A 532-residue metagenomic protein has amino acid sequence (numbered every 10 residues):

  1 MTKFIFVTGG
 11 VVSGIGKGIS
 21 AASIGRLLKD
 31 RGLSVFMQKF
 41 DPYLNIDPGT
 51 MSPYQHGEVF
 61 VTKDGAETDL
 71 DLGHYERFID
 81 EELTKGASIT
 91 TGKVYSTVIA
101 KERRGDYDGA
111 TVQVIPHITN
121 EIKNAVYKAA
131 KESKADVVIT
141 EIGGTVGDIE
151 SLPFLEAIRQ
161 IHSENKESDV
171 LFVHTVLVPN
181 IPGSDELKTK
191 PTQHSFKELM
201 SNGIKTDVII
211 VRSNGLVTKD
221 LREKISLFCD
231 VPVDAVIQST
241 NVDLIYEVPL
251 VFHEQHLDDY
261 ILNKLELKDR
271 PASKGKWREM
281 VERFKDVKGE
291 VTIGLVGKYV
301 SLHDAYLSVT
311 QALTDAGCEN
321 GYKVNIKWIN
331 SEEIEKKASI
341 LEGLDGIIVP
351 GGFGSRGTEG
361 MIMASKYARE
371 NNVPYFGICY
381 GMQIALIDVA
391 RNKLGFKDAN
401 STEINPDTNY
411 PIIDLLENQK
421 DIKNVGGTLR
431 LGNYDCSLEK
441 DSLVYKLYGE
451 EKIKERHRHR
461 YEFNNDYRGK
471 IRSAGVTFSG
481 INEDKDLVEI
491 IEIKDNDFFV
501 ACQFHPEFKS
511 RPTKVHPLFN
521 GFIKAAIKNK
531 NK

Functional and structural regions predicted by a protein language model:
M1-Y322, E332-G346, G354, M361-Y367 (+2 more regions): Flexible phosphate-sensing "switch/lid" loops adjacent to ATP/NTP-binding sites across phosphate-transfer
I15-G18, A22-R26, D30, I340 (+4 more regions): Cysteine-nucleophile active-site neighborhood
T50-P53, E223-K224, A390-K393, K494-N496: Short low-complexity, flexible loop/linker segments enriched in glycine and/or proline with clustered acidic
H56-K63, V242-Y246, V349, E370-F376 (+3 more regions): Short beta-alpha connecting loops at secondary-structure transitions that line or flank enzyme active sites
D234-T240, K327, I481-D484: Beta-strand->loop->alpha-helix junctions that form or flank phosphate-binding loops in nucleotide-handling enzymes
A272, N320-N325, I481, K532: Flexible, glycine/charged-enriched surface loops at secondary-structure junctions
R283-V287, S339, I404, V425-T428 (+2 more regions): Replace "in large, NTP-powered and nucleic-acid-processing enzymes" with "in large, NTP-powered factors and other
L431-D435, E439-K532: C-terminal and late-domain segments of enzyme folds
